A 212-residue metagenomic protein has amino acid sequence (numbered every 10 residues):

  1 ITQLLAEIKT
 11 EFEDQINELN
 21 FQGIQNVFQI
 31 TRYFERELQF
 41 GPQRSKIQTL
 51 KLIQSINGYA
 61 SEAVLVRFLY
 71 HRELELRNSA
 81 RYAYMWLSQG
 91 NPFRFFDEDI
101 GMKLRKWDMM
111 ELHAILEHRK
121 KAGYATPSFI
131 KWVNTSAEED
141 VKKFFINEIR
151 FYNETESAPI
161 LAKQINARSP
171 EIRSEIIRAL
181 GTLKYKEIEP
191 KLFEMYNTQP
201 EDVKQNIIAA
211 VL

Functional and structural regions predicted by a protein language model:
I1, L69-G123: Long, contiguous interaction/recruitment modules in multidomain scaffold/adaptor proteins
I1-I47: N-terminal topogenic membrane-targeting module
L5, K46, R77, D108-L112 (+3 more regions): Residue-level detector of extended alpha-helical repeat arrays and alpha-solenoid scaffolds
K9, I53, N57, Y84-N91 (+6 more regions): Alpha-solenoid repeat junctions
N20-F21, T49, A80-A83, E111-I115 (+3 more regions): Conserved hydrophobic register position within alpha-solenoid helical repeats
Q25-L38, G58-Y70, Q89-M102, A122-T135 (+5 more regions): Amphipathic alpha-helical scaffolding segments comprising HEAT/armadillo-like alpha-solenoid repeats
G41-P42, R72-L74, L104-D108, A137-E138 (+2 more regions): Short inter-helical turns and helix N-cap capping residues of alpha-solenoid HEAT/ARM repeat scaffolds
Q43-R44, Q48-S55, Y59, A63-F68 (+1 more regions): Membrane-embedded segments
